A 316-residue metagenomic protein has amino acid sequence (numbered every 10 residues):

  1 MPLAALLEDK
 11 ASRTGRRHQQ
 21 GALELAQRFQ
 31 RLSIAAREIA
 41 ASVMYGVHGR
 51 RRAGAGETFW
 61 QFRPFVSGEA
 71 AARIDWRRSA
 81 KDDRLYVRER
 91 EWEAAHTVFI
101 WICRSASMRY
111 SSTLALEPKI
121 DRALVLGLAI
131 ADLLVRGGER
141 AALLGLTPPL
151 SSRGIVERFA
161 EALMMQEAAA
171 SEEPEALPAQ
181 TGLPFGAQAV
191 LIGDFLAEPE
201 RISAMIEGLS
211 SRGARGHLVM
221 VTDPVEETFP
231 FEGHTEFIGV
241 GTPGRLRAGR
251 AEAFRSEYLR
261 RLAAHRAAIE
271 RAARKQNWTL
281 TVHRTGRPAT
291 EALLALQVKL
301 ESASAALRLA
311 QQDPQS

Functional and structural regions predicted by a protein language model:
P2-R51, F59, P64-A72, R78 (+1 more regions): Exposed, interaction-prone extracellular/peripheral surfaces
